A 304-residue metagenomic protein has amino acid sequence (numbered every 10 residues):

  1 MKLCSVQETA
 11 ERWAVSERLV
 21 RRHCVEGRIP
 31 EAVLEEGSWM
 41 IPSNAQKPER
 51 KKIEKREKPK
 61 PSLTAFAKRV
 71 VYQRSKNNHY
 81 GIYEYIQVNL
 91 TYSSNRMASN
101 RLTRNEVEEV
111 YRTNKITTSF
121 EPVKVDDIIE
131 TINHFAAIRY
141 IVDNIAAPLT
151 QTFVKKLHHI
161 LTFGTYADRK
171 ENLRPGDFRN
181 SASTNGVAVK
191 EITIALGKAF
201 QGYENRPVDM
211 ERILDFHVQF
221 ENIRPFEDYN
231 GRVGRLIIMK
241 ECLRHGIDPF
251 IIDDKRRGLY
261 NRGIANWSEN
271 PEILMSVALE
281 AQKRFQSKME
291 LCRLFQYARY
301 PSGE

Functional and structural regions predicted by a protein language model:
M1-W13, E17-I29, L34-E304: FIC/Doc superfamily catalytic core
